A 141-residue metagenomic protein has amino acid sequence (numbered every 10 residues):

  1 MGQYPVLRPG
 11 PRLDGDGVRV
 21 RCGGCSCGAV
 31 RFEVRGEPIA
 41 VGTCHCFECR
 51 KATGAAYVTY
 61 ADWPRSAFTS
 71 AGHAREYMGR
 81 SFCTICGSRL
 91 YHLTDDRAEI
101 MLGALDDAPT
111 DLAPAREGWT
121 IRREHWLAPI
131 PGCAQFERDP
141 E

Functional and structural regions predicted by a protein language model:
M1-E141: A short Gly-Trp-Pro
